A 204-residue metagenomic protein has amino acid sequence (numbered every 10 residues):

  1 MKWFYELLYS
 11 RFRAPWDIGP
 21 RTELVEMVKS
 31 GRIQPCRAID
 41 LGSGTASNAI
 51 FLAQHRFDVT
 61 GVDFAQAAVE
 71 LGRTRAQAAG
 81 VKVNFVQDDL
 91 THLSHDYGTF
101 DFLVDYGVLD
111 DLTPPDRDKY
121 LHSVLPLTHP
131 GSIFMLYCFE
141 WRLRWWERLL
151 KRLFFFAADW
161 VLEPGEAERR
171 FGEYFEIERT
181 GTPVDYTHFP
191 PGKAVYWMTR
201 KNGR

Functional and structural regions predicted by a protein language model:
M1-I39, T45-H95, L112-S123, S132-R204: Class I (Rossmann-like) S-adenosyl-L-methionine-dependent methyltransferase catalytic domain, capturing the SAM-binding
H95-L103: A short acidic, Gly/Pro-enriched loop at the edge of an enzyme's catalytic core that lines a small-molecule cofactor
G107, D111: Short catalytic micro-motifs in class I SAM-dependent methyltransferases
